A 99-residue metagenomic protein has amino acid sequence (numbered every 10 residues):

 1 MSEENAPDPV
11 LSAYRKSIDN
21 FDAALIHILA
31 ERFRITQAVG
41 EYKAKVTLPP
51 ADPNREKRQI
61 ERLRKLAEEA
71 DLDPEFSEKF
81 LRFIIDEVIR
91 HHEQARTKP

Functional and structural regions predicted by a protein language model:
M1-P99: Domain-level signature for soluble enzymes in the chorismate/prephenate branch of the shikimate pathway
